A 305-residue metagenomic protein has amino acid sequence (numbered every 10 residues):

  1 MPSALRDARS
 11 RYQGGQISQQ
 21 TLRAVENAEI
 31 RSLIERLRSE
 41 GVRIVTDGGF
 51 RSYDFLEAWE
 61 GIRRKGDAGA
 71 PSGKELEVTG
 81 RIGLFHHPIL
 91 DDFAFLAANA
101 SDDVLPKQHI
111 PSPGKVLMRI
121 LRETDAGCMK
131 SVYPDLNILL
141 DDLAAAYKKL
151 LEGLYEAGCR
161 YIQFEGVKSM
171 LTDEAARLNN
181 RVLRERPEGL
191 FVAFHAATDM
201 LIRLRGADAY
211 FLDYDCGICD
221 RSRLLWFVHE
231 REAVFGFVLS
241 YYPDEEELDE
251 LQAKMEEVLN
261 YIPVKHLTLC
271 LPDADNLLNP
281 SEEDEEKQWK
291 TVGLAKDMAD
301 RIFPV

Functional and structural regions predicted by a protein language model:
M1-V305: Domain-level signal for soluble alpha/beta catalytic cores
